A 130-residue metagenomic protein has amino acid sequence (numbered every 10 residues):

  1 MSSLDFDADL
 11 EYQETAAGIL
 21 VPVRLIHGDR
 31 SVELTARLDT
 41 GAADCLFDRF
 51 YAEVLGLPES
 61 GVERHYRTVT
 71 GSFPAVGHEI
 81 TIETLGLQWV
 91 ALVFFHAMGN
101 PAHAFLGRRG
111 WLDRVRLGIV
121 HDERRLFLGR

Functional and structural regions predicted by a protein language model:
M1-R130: Pepsin/retropepsin-fold aspartyl endopeptidases
